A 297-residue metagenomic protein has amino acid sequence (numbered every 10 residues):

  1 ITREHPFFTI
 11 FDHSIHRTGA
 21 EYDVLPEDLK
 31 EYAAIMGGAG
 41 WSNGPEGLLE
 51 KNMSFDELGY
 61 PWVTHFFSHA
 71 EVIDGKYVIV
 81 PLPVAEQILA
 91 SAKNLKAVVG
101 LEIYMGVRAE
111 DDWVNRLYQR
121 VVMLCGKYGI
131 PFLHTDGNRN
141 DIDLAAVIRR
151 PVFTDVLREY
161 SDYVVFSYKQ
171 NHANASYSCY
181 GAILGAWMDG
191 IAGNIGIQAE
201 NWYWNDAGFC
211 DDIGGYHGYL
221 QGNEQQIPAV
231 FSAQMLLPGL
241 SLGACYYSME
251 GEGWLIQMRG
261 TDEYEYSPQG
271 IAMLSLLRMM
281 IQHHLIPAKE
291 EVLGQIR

Functional and structural regions predicted by a protein language model:
I1-R297: Glycan-processing catalytic domains of CAZymes
